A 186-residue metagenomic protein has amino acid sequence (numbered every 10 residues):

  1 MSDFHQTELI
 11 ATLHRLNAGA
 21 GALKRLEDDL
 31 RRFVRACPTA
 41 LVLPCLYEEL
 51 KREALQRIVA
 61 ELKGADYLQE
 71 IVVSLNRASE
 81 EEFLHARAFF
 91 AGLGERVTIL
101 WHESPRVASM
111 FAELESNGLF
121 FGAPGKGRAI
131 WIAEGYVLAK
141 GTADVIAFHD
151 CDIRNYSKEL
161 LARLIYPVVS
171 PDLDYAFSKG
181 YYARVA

Functional and structural regions predicted by a protein language model:
M1-Y67: N-proximal low-complexity "stem/linker" segments adjacent to membrane-targeting elements
G19-A20, E80-T142: Active-site-proximal specificity loops/subdomain of glycosyltransferases
L41-L43, I71-V73, A147, F177: Structural beta-sheet core signal
A54-I58, A129-A133, R163: Well-ordered alpha-helical segments embedded in enzymatic catalytic cores
Q69, R96-T98, Y175: Short, conserved active-site loop motifs that form the nucleotide-linked donor/cofactor pocket
L75-A78: Acidic ATP/Mg2+-coordinating residue in the GHKL
K140-R154: Short beta-strand-to-loop acidic/aromatic patch adjacent to the donor-nucleotide binding site
Y156-Y182: Conserved donor-nucleotide/metal-binding helix-loop-beta segment in metal-dependent transferases, i.e., the alpha-helix
